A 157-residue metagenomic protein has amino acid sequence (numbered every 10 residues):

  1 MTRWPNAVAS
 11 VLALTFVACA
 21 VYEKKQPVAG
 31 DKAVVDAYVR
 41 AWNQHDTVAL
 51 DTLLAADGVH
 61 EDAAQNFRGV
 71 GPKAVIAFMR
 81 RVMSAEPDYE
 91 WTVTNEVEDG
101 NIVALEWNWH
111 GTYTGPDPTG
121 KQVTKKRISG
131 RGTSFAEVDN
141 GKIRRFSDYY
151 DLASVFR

Functional and structural regions predicted by a protein language model:
M1-V8: Bacterial N-terminal signal peptides that target proteins for export
V8-V17: Bacterial N-terminal signal peptides
C19-A56, G69: Short, low-complexity N-terminal intrinsically disordered segments enriched in polar/charged residues
K25-Q26, P118-K125, S154-R157: A short acidic/glycine-rich loop-to-helix N-cap element
A33, V48-G100: A solvent-exposed, acidic/Ser-Thr-rich amphipathic alpha-helical stretch
L54, D62, V97, W109-G111 (+2 more regions): Short beta-strand segments enriched in hydrophobic/aromatic residues within well-folded beta-rich domains
A104, S129-R157: Short beta-strand edge/turn micro-motifs at domain boundaries
N108-N140: Exposed beta-sheet edge and beta->alpha loop/turn motif
